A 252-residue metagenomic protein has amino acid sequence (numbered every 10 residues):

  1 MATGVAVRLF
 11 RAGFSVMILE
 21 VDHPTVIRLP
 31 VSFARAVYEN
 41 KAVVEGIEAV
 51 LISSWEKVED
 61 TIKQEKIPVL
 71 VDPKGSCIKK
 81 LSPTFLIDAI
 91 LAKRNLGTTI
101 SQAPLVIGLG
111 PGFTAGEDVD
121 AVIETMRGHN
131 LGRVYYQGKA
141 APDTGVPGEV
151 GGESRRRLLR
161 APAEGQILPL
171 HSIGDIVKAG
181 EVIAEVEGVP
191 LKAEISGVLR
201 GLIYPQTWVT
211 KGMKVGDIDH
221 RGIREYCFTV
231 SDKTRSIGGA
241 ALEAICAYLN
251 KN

Functional and structural regions predicted by a protein language model:
M1-N252: Well-ordered secondary-structure scaffolds
